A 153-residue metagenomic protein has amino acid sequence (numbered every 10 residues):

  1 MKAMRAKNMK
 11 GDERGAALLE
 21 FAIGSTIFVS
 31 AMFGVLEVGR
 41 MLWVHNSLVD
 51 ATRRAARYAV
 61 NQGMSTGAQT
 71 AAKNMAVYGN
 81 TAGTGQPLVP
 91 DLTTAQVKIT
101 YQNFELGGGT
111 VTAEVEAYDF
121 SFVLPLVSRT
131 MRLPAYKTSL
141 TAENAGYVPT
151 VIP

Functional and structural regions predicted by a protein language model:
K2-A3, R53-P153: Short, conserved structural patches
K2-V77: Alpha-helical assembly-interface signal, strongest on the long, hydrophobic N-terminal helix that forms
